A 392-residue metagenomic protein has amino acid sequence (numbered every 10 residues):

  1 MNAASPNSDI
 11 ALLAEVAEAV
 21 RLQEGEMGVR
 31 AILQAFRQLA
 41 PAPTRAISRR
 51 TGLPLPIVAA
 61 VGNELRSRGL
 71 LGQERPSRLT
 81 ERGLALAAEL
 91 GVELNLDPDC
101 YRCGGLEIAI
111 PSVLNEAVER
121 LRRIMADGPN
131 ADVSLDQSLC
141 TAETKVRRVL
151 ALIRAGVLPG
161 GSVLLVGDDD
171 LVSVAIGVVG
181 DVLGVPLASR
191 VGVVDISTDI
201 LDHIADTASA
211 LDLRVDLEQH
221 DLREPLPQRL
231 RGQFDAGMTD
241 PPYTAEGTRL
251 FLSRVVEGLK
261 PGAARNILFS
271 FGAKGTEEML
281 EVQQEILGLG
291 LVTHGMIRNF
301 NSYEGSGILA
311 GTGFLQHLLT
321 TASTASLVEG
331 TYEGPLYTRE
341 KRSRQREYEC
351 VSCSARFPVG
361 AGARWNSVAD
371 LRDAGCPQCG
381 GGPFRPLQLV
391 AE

Functional and structural regions predicted by a protein language model:
A3-V182, G362, P377, G381 (+1 more regions): S-adenosyl-L-methionine
I10-M27, P43, F300-E392: SAM/dcSAM-binding transferase cores
G160-G161, S189, R265: Nucleotide donor/acceptor-binding cores
L187-D195: Conserved SAM-binding motif I beta-strand of class I
V194-G232: S-adenosyl-L-methionine
R231-D240: Short SAM/SAH-binding signature in class I
T244-V255: A short, conserved alpha-helix within the catalytic core of class I
S253-G307: C-terminal substrate-binding/active-site "lid" region of AdoMet-derived donor-dependent transferases
